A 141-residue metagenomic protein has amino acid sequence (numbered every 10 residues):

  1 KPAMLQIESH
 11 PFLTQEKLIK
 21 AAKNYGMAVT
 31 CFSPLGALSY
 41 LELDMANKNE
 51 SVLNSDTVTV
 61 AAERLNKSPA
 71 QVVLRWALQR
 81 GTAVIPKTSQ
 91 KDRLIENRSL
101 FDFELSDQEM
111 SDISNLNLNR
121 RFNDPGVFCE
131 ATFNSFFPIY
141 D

Functional and structural regions predicted by a protein language model:
K1-D141: Beta/alpha (TIM)-barrel catalytic core signal, keyed to glycine-rich beta->alpha loops juxtaposed to Asp/Glu that bind
